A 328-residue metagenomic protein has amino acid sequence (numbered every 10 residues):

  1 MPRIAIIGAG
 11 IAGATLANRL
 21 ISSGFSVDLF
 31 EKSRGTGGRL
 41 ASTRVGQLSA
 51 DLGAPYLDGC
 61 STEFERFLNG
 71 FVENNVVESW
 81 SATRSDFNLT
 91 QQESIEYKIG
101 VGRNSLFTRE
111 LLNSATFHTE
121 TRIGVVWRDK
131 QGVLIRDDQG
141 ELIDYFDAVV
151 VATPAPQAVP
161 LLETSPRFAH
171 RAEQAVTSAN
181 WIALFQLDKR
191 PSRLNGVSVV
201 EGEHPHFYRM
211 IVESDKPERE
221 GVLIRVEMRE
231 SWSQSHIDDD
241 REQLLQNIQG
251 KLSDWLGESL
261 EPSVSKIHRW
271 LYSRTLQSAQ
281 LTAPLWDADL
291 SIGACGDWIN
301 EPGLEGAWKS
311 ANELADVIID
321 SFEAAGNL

Functional and structural regions predicted by a protein language model:
P2-L29, A315, I319: N-terminal Rossmann-like FAD-binding beta1-loop-alpha1 element of flavoenzymes
I21-V45: Glycine-rich FAD pyrophosphate-binding loop
G37, F146-G196, E258-L260: Central helical "cap/lid" subdomain
S42-A82: N-terminal FAD cofactor-binding segment of flavoenzymes
Y56-T62, L89-E110, D238-L244: Short beta-strand to alpha-helix junction loop
T119-V133: A conserved short coil-to-beta-strand element within the FAD-binding core of flavoproteins
L184-H236, K251-L256: Active-site substrate-recognition segment that forms the wall of the catalytic cavity or substrate channel
Q246-N247, S253-L290: Flavin (FAD/FMN) cofactor-binding core of flavoprotein oxidoreductases
